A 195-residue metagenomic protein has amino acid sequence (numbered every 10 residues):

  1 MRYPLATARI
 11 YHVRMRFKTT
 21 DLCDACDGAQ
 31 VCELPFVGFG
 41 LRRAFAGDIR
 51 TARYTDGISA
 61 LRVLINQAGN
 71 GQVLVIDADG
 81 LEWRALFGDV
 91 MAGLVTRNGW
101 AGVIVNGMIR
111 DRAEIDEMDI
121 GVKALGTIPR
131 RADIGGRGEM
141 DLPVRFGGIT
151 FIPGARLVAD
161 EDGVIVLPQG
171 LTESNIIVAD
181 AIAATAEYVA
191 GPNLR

Functional and structural regions predicted by a protein language model:
R2-Y3, L61: Hydrophobic alpha-helical segments with strong N-terminal bias
Y3-R14: Short, Lys/Arg-enriched N-terminal segments with co-localized hydrophobic residues within the first ~10-30 amino acids
H12-P153, G170-I176, D180, E187-R195: Feature captures the catalytic cores and cofactor-binding loops of soluble hydro-lyases/lyases that act on carboxylate
R156-P168, S174: Mixed-charge, glycine-accented linear interaction segment located at domain edges/termini
